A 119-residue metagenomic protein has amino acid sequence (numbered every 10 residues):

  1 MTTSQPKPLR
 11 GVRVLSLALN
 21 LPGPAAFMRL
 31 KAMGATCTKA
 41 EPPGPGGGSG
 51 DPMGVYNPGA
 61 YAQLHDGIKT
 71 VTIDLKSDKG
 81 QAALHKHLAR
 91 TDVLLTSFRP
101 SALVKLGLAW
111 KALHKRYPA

Functional and structural regions predicted by a protein language model:
M1-A119: N-terminal helix-loop segment corresponding to the beta1-alpha1 unit of nucleotide/adenylate-binding folds
